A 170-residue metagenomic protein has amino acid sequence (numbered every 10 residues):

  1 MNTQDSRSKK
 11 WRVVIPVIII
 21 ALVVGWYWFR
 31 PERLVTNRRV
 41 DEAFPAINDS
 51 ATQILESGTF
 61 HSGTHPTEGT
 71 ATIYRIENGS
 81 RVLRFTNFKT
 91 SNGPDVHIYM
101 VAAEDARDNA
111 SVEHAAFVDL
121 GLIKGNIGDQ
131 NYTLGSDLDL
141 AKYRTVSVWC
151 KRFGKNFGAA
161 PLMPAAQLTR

Functional and structural regions predicted by a protein language model:
M1-K9: N-terminal Lys/Arg-rich, disordered targeting/topogenic segments
R12-Y27: Hydrophobic membrane-insertion alpha-helices, especially the h-region of bacterial N-terminal signal peptides
F29-N78, V112-V118: Transition segment at domain starts
E68-D95: Short, surface-exposed binding/anchoring microloops in extracellular/periplasmic proteins
H97-Y99: Beta-strand signatures of extracellular beta-sandwich domains
D108-S136: An anionic, turn-rich surface loop/hairpin at beta-sheet edges that serves as a generic interaction/coordination patch
G135-A159: Short, exposed beta-strand-loop hairpins at the edges of beta-sheets in extracellular/periplasmic proteins
G158-R170: C-terminal end-helix/capping segment
